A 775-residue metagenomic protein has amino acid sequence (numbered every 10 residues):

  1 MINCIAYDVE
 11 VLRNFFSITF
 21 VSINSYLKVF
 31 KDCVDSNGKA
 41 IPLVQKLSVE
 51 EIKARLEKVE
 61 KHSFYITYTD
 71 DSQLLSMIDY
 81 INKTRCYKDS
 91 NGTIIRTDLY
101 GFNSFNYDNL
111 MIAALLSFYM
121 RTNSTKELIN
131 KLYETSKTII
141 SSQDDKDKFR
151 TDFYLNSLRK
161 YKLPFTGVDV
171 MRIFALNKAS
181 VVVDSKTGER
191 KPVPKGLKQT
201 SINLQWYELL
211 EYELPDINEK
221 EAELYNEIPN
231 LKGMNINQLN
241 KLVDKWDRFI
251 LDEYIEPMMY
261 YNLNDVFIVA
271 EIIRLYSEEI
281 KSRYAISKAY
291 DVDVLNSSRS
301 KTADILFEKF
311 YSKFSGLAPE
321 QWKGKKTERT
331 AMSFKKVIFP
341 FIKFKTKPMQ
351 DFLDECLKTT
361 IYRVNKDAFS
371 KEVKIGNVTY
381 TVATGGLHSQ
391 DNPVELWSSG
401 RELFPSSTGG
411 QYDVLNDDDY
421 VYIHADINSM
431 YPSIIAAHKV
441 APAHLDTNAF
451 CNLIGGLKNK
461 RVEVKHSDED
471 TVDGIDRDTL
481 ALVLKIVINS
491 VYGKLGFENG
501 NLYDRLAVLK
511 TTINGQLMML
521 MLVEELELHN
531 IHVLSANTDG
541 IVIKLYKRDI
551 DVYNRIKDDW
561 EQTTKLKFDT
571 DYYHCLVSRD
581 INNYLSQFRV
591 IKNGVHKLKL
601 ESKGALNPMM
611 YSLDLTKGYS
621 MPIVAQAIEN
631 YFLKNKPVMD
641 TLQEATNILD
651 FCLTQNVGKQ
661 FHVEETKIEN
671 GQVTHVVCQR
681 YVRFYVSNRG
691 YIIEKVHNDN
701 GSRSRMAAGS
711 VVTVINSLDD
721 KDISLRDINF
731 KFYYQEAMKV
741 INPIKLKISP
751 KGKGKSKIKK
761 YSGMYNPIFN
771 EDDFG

Functional and structural regions predicted by a protein language model:
I2-V11, D169, I423-A425: Two-metal-ion RNase H-like nuclease active-site motif
C4-I18, G455-R505: Active-site cores of enzymes that catalyze phosphoryl transfer or operate on phosphate-rich substrates
Y7-V9, Y68-D70, G101-S104, A425 (+2 more regions): Short His-Asn-centered micro-motif
C33-G196: Conserved DEDDh/DEDDy metal-dependent 3′-5′ exonuclease domain
L43, S185-P192, I202-N428, L517 (+11 more regions): Conserved "right-hand" nucleotidyltransferase catalytic core of DNA-directed polymerases
Y107-F118, N428-P442: Short active-site loop/helix that positions an aromatic residue
I338, K343, T384, N392-P393 (+2 more regions): C-terminal, non-catalytic extensions of nucleic-acid polymerases
A443-V483, R555-R579: Charge-dense polyanion-binding interfaces
